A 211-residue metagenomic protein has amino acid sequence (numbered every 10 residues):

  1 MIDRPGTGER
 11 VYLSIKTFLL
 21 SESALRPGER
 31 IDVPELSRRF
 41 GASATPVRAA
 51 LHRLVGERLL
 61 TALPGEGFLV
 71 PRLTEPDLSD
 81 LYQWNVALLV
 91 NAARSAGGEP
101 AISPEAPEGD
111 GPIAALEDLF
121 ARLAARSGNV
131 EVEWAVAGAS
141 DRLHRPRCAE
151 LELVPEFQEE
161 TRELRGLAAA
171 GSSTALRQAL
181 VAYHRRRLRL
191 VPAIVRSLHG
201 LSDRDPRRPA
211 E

Functional and structural regions predicted by a protein language model:
M1-S95, A210: Short linear motifs at protein or domain termini
I2-Y12, A114-A121, H144: Long, contiguous secondary-structure blocks with strong helical propensity
P5, A44-R48, E75-Y82, N129 (+4 more regions): Amphipathic, non-membrane alpha-helical segments in soluble helical-bundle scaffolds
P27-G28, L63, S103-E105, V132-V136 (+1 more regions): Short, hydrophobic secondary-structure boundary micro-motifs
L51, D77, E105-P107, A124 (+2 more regions): A ubiquitous short alpha-helical element
P71-G128, G166-Q178: All-alpha effector-binding/dimerization core of bacterial HTH-type transcriptional repressors
W84-S95, E117-Q158, R189-P192: Hydrophobic, amphipathic alpha-helical faces that serve as interaction scaffolds
C148-E211: C-terminal all-alpha effector/ligand-binding and dimerization domain of prokaryotic HTH-type transcriptional repressors
